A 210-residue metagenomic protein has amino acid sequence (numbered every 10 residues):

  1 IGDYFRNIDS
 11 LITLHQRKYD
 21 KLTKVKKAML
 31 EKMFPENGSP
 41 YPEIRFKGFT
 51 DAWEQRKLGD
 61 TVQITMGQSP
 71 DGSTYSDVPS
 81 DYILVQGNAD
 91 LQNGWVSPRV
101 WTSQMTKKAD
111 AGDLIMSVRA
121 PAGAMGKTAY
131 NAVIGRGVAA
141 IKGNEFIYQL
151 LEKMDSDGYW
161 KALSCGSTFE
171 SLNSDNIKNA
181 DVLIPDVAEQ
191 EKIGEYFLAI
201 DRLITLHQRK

Functional and structural regions predicted by a protein language model:
R6-L22, P40, L198-R209: Hydrophobic, ordered structural segments
I8-L11, M29-F34, E43-G48, P70-T74 (+3 more regions): Short, recurring structural edge motifs at helix starts
I12-T13, W53-R56, I193, I204-T205: Short sequence segments immediately N-terminal to proteolytic processing junctions that release a mature
R17-D51, R209-K210: Short amphipathic coiled-coil heptad-repeat segments
R45-Q68, V187: Non-catalytic DNA-recognition/assembly elements of restriction-modification systems
G59-I184: DNA target-recognition domains and sequence-specific DNA-contacting regions of bacterial/archaeal
